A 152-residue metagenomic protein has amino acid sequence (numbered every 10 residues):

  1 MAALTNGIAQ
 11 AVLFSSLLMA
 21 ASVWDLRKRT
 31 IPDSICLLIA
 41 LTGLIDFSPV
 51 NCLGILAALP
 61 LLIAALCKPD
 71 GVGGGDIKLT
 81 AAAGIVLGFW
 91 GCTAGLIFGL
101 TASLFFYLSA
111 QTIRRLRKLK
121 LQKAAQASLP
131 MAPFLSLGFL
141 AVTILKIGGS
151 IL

Functional and structural regions predicted by a protein language model:
M1-L152: A membrane-topology feature that recognizes alpha-helical transmembrane segments and their immediate juxtamembrane
